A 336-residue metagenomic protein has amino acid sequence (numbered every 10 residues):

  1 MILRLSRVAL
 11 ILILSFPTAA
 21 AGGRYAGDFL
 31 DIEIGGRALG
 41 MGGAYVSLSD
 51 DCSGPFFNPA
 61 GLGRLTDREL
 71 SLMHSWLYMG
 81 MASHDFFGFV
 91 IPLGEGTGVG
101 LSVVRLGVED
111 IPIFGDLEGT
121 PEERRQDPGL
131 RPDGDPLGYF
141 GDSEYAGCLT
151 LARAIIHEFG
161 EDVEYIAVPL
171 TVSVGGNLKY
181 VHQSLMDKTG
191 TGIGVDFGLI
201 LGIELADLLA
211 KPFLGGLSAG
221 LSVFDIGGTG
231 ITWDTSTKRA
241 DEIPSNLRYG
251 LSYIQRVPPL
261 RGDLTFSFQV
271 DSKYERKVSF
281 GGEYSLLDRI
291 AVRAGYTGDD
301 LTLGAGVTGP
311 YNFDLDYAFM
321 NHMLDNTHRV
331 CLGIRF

Functional and structural regions predicted by a protein language model:
M1-I2, Y145: Accessible peptide chain termini
I2-I11: Sec-dependent signal peptide recognition, specifically the positively charged N-region followed immediately by
I11-A20: Hydrophobic h-region of N-terminal signal peptides that target proteins for export in Gram-negative bacteria
A21-F336: Subset of outer-membrane beta-barrel
